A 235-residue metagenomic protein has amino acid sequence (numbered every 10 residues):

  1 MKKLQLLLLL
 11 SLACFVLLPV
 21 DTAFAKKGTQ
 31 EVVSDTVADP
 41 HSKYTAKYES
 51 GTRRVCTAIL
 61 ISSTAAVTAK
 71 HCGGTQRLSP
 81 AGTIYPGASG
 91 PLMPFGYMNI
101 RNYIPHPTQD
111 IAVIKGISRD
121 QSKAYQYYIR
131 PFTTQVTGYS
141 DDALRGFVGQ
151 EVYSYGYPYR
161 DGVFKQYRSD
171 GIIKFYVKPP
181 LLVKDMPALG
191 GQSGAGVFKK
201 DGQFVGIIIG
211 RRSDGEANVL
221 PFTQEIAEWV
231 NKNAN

Functional and structural regions predicted by a protein language model:
K2-S62: Protease-domain processing segments flanking chymotrypsin-fold serine proteases, especially trypsin-like
K26-K43, R53, S79-Y128: Conserved catalytic-core segment of clan PA serine endopeptidases
V37-T83, F198, G210, V219-Q224: Catalytic histidine site
T64-T68, D110-I117, V183: A generic structural motif
C72-G74, S89-L92, I117-Q121, Y159-R160 (+1 more regions): Acidic glycine-/aspartate-rich tracts in secreted/extracellular proteins
R101-P105, I117-D161: Active-site substrate-binding loop(s) of clan PA
P187-I208: Catalytic nucleophile loop of clan PA
I209-N235: C-terminal cap/linker of serine protease catalytic domains
